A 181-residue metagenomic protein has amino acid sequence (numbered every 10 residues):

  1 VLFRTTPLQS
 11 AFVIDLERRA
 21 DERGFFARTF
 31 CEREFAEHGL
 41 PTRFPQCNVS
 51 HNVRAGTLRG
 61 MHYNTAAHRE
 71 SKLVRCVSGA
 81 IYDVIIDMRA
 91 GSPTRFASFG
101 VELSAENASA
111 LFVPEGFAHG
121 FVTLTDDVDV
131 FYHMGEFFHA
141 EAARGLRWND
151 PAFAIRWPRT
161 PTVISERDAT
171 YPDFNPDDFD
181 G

Functional and structural regions predicted by a protein language model:
V1-N107, T125-D127, M134-G181: Non-catalytic, conserved peripheral segments adjacent to functional cores
S104-F121: Conserved SET/PR-domain catalytic core that frames the SAM/AdoMet-binding pocket
